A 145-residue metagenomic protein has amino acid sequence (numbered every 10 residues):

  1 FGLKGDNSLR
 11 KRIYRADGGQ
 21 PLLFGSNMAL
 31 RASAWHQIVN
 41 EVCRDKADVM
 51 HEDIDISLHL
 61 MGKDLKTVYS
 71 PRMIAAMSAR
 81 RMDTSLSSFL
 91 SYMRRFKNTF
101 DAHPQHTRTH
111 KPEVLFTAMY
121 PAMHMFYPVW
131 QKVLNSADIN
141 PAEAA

Functional and structural regions predicted by a protein language model:
F1-P21: Short, flexible, basic/aromatic active-site loop/helix in glycosyltransferases
L22-N40: Conserved nucleotide-sugar donor-binding and metal-coordinating catalytic region shared by glycosyltransferases
A29, M50, Y69: Short aromatic/basic micro-patch
K46-I56: Acidic donor-binding loop at a coil-to-helix junction in glycosyltransferase catalytic cores that engages
H59-M61: Hydrophobic residues within well-ordered alpha-helices
K66, Y92: Residue-level detector of anion-binding/catalytic polar loops
S70-S87: Active-site donor/metal-binding and catalytic loop motifs of nucleotide-sugar-dependent glycosylation enzymes
R95-A145: Terminal low-complexity segments of carbohydrate-biosynthetic enzymes
